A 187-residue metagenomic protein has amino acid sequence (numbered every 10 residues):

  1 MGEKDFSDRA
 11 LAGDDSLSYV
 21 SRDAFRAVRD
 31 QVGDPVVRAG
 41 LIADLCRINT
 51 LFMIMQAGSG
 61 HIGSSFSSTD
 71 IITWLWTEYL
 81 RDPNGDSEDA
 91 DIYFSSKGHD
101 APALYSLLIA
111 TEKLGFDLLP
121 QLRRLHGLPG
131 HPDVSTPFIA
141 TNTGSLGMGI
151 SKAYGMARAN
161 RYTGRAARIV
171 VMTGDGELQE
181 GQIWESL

Functional and structural regions predicted by a protein language model:
G2-P102, L108: N-terminal amphipathic, basic-rich helices that act as targeting or association modules
T50-M53, F66-L187: Cofactor-binding active-site loop characterized by glycine-rich and histidine/acidic residues
